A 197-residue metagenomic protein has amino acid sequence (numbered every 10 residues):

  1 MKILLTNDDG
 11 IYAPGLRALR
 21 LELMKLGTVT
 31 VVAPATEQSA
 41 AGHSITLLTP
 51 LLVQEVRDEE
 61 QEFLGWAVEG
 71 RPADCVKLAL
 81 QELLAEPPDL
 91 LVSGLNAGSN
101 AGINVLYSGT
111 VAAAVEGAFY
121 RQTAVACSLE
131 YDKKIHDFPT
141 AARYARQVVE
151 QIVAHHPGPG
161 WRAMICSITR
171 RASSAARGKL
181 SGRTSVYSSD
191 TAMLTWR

Functional and structural regions predicted by a protein language model:
I3, P14-E82, E86-P87: A cross-family phosphate/adenosyl-ligand binding-site feature
L90: Short, Asp-centered acidic motifs that coordinate Mg2+ and/or phosphate in catalytic or ligand-binding sites
S99-S108: Glycine/threonine-rich flexible loop motifs
A113-G117: Hydrophobic/aromatic ligand-binding patch that stacks against planar heteroaromatic rings of cofactors or nucleotides
V125-H155: Short, glycine-/small-residue-rich phosphate/pyrophosphate-handling segment
R146-R171: A charged, well-structured terminal subsegment
M164-R197: C-terminal accessory domains and tails appended to enzymatic cores
